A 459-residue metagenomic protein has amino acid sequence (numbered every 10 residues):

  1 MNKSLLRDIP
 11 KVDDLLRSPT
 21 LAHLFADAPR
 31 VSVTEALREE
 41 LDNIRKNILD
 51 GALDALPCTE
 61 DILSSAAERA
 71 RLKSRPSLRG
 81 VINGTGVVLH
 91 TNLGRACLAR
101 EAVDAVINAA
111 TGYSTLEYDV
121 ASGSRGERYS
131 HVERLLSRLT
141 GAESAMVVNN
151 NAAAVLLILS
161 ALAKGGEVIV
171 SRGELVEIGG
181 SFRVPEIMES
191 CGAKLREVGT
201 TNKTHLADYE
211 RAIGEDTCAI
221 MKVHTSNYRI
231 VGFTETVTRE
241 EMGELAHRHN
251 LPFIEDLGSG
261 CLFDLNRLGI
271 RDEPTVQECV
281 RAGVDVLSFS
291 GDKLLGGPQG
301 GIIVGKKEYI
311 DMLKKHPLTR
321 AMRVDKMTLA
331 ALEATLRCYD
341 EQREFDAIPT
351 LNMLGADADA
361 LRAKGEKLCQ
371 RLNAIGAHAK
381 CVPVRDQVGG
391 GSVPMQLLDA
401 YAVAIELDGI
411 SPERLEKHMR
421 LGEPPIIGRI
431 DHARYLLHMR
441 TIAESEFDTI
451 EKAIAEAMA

Functional and structural regions predicted by a protein language model:
M1-A70: Long amphipathic alpha-helical segments
I9-P10, A28, I82-G86, L295-P298 (+2 more regions): Short Gly/Ser/Thr- and Asp/Glu-enriched loop/turn motifs at secondary-structure junctions
D42, G84-T85, R95-A121: Glycine-rich phosphate-binding segment of PLP-dependent enzymes
S77-L78, A145, F289, P424-R429: A short linear hydrophobic-aromatic micro-motif
G123-Y339, N373, A453: Conserved PLP-enzyme active-site core in the AAT-like
E308, H316-P317, V324-L372, V382-R385 (+1 more regions): Structural motif of enzymes handling amino- and sulfur-group chemistry
A358, R362-S445, I450: Conserved C-terminal alpha-helix-loop-beta "cap" of PLP-dependent enzymes that closes/shapes the active-site mouth
